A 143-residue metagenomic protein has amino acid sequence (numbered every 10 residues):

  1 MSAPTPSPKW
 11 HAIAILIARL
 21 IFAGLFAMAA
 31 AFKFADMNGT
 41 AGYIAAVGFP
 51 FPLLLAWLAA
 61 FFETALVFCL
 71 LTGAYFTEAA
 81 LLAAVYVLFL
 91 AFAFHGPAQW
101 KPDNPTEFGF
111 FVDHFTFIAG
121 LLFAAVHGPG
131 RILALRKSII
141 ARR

Functional and structural regions predicted by a protein language model:
M1-A35, L53-A65, L71-R143: Extended, low-polarity transmembrane helix blocks
M37-P50: Short juxtamembrane and helix-loop transition motifs at transmembrane-helix boundaries in membrane proteins
